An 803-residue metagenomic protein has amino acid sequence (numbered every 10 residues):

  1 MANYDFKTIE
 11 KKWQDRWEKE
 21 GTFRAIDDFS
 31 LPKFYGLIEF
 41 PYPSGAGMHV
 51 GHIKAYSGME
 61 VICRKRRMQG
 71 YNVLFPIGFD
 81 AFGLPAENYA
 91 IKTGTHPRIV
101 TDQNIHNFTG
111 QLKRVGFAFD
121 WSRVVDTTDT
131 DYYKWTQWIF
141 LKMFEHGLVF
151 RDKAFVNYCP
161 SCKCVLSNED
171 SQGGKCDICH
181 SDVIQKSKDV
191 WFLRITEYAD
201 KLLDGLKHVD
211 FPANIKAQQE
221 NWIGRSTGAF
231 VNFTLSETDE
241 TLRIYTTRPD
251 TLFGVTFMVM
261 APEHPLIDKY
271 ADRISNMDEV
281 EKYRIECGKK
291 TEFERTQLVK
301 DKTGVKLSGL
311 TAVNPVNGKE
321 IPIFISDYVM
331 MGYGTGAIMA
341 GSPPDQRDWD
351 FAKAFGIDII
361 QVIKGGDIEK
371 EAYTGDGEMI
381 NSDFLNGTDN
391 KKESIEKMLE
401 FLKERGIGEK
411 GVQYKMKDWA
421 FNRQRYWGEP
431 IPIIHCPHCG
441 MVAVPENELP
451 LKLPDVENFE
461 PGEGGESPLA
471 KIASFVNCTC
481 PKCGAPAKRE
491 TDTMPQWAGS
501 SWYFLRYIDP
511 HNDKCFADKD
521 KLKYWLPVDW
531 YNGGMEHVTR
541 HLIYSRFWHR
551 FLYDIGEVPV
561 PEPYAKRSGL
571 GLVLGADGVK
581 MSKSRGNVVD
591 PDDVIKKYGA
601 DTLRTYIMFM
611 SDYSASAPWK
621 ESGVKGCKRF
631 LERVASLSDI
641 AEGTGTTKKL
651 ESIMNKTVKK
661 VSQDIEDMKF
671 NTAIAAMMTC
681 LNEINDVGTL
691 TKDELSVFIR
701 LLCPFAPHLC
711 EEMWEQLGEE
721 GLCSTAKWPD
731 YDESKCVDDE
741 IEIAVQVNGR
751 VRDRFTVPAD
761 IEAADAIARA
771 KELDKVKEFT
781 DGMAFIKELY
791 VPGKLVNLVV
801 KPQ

Functional and structural regions predicted by a protein language model:
M1-L37, R67-P76, V100-N107, Y283-F324 (+1 more regions): Conserved oxyanion/phosphate-binding beta-strand-loop segments in alpha/beta enzyme cores
A2-Q14, V50, T136-K364, E466-P468 (+6 more regions): NTP-handling and nucleic-acid-processing catalytic cores
Y4, R225-F230, K364-D367, A372-E400 (+8 more regions): Long, charged, mostly alpha-helical binding arms that flank functional sites
K12, R16-E20, K92-L242, T247-P249 (+8 more regions): Residue patterns forming the tRNA-binding/recognition surfaces of aminoacyl-tRNA synthetases and related DALR
I26-T95, V124-I139, T246-T247, N314-F351 (+1 more regions): N-terminal catalytic cores of NTP/NDP-binding nucleotidyl/phosphoryl-transfer enzymes
R64-N72, K92-R98, R114-A118, E145-R151 (+18 more regions): Secondary-structure transition/capping motifs at alpha-helix termini and the adjoining loop/turn into the next element
D80, E145-N157, S161, K410-C439 (+5 more regions): Helix-rich, typically C-terminal accessory recognition domains appended to large enzymatic cores
A443-C480, A485-R489, P495, A744-N748: Long, His/Glu/Asp-enriched segments that create or flank divalent metal/ion-associated functional microenvironments
